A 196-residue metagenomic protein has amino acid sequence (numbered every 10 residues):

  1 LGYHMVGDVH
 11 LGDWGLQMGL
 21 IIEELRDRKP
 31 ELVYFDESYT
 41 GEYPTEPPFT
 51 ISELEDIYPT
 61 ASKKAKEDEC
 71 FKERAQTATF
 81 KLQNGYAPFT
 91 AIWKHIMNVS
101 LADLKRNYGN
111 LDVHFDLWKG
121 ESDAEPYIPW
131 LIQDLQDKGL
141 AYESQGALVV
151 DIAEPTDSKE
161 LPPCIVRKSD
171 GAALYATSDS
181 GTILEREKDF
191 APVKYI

Functional and structural regions predicted by a protein language model:
L1-I196: NTP-dependent nucleotidyl-transfer catalytic core
